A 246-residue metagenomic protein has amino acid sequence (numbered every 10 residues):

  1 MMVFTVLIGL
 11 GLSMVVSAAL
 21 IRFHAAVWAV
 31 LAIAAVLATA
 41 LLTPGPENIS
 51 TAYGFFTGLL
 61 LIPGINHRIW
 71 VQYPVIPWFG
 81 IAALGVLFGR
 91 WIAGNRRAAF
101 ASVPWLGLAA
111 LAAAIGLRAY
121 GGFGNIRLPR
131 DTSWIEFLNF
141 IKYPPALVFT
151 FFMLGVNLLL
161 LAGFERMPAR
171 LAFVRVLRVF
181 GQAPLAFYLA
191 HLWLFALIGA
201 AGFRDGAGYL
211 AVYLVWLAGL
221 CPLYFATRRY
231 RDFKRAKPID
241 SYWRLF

Functional and structural regions predicted by a protein language model:
M1-F246: Alpha-helical transmembrane segments and their immediate juxtamembrane cytosolic regions
